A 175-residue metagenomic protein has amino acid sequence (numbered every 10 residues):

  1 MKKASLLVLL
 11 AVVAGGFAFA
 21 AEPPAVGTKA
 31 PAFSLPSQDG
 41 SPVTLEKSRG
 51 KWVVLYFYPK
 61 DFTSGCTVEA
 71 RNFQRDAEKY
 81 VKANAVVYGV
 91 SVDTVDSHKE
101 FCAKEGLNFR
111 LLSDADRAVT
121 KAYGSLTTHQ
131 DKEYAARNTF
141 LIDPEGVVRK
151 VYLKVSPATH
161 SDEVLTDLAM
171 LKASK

Functional and structural regions predicted by a protein language model:
S5-G16: Bacterial N-terminal signal peptides
G16-L45: N-terminal "domain-start" segment that seeds a small globular fold
A30-P31, W52, A136-N138: Short loop/turn microsegments at loop-to-beta-strand junctions
D39-S41, D116, E145: Residue-level recognition of short loop/turn positions
L45-T67: Short active-site neighborhood of thiol/selenol oxidoreductases, capturing the structured segment around
F62-L107, A115-V119: Structural microenvironment flanking redox-active thiols in thiol-disulfide oxidoreductases
L107-F109, L126-H129, E133-F140: Structural micro-motif
A135-K175: Thiol-/selenol-based redox modules, centered on thioredoxin-like and closely related oxidoreductase domains
